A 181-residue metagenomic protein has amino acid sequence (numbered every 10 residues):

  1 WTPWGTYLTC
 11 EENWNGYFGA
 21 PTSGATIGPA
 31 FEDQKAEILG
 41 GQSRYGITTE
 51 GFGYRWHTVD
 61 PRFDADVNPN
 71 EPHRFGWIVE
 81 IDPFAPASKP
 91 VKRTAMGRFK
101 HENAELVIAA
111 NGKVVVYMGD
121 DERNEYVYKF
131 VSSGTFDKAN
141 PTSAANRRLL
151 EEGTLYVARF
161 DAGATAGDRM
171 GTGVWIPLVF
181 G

Functional and structural regions predicted by a protein language model:
W1-G181: Conserved small-residue
